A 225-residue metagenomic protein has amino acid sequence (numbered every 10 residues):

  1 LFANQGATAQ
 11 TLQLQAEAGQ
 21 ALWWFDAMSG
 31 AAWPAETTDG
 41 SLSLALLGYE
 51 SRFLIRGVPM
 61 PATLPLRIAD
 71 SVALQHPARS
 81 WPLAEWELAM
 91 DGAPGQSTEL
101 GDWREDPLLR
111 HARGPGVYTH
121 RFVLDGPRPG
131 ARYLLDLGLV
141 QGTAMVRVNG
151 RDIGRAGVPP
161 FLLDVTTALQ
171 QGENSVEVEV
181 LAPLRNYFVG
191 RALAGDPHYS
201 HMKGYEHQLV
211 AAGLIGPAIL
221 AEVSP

Functional and structural regions predicted by a protein language model:
L1-P115, V123-P127, V165, A221-V223: Carbohydrate-binding surfaces of carbohydrate-active enzymes
Q13-L14, F122-N149, V176-V180: Aromatic-lined ligand-binding clefts that engage carbohydrates, nucleic acids, or primary amines
S51-G57, Y133, Q171-G190: Short, well-structured beta-strand segments enriched in hydrophobic/aromatic residues within extracellular or lumenal
M60-P82, A182-S224: Glycine/proline-rich low-complexity spacer/linker segments in large multi-domain proteins
R104, L139, A156, Q170 (+1 more regions): Beta-strand/loop-rich accessory regions of lumenal/periplasmic or secreted enzymes, predominantly carbohydrate-active
G116-Y118, Y133, L214: Hydrophobic core residues within well-ordered beta-strands of beta-rich domains
G157-F161: A beta-strand/beta-hairpin structural motif
